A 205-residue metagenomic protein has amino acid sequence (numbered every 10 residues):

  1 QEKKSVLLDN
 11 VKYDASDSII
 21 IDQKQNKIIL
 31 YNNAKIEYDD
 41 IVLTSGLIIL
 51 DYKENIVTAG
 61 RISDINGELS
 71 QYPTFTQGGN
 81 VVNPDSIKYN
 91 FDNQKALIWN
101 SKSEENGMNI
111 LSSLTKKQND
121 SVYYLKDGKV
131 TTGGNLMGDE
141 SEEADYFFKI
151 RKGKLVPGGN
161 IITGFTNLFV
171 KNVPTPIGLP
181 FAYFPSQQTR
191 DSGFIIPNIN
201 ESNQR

Functional and structural regions predicted by a protein language model:
Q1-R205: Structural signature for solvent-exposed beta-strand/loop edge elements and short helix-capping sites, enriched
